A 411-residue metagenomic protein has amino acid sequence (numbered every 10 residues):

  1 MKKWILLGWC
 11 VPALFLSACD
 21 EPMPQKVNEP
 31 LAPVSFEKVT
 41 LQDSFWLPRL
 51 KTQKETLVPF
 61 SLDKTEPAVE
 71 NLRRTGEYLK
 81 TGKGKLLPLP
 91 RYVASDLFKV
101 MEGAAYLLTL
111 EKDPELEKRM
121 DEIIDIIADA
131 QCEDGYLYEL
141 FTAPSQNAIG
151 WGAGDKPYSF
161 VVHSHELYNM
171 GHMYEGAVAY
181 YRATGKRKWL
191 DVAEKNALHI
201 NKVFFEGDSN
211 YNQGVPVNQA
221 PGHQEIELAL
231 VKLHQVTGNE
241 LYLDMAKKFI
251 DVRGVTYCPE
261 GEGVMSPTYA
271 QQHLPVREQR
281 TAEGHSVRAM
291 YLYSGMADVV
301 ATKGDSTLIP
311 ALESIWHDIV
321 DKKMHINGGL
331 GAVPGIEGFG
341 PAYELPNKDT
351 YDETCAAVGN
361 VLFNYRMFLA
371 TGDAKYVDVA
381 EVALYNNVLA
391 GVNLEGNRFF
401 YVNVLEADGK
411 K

Functional and structural regions predicted by a protein language model:
M1-K2, F98: Generic cytosolic/nucleocytoplasmic N-terminal low-complexity/intrinsically disordered segments
K2-W9: Sec-dependent signal peptide recognition, specifically the positively charged N-region followed immediately by
F15-A18: C-terminal motif of bacterial Sec signal peptides marking the signal peptidase cleavage site
E21-K411: Glycan-recognition and catalytic cores of secretory/periplasmic carbohydrate-active enzymes
